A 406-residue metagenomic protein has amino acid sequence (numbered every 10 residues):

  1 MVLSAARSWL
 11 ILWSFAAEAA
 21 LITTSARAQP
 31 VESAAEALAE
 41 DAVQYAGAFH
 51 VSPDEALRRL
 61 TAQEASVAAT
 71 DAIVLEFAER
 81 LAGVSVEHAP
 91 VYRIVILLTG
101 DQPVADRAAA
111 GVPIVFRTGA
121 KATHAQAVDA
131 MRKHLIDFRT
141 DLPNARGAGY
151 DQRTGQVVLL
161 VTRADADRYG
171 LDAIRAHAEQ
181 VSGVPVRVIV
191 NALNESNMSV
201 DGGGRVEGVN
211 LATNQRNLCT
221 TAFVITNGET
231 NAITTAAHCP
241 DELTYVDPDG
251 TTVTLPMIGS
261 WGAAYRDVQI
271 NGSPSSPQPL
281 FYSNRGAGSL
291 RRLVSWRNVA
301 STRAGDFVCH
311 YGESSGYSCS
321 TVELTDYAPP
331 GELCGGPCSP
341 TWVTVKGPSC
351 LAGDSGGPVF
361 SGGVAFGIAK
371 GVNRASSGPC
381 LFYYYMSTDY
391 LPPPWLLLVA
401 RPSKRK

Functional and structural regions predicted by a protein language model:
M1-S8: N-terminal secretory signal peptides that target proteins for export/translocation
W9-L21: Bacterial N-terminal signal peptides
W13, T24-A26, I270: Serine/threonine-rich, low-complexity intrinsically disordered segments
A19, A26-P30: Boundary at the C-terminal end of the N-terminal hydrophobic targeting segment
E32-E36, V43-H50, D54-A68, A72-Q126 (+1 more regions): Short glycine/threonine-rich beta-strand-turn micro-motifs
E79-L81, A89-R93, A109, T154 (+4 more regions): Extracytoplasmic
R107-T234, T244-G250, P256-G262: Non-catalytic extracellular/periplasmic "stalk" and linker regions immediately N-terminal to catalytic or recognition
I189-K406: Terminal interaction modules at protein C-ends
